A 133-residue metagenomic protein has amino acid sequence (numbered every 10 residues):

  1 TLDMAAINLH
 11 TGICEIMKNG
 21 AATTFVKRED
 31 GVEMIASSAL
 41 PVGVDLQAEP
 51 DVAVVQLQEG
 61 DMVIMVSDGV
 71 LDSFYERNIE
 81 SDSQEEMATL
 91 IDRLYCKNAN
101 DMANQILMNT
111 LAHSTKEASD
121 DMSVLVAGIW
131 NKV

Functional and structural regions predicted by a protein language model:
T1, K27-V32, S37, M87-R93: Generic detector of short, locally flexible boundary/turn motifs and exposed helical patches
T1-E29, P50, A103-K132: Catalytic core of PPM/PP2C metal-dependent serine/threonine phosphatase domains
L2-M4, N8, M34-S81, S119: Acidic loop->beta-strand submotif enriched in PP2C/PPM serine/threonine phosphatases
M17, V32, S38-V42, S81 (+2 more regions): Amphipathic, alpha-helical segments enriched in basic
M62-T115, V133: Active-site-proximal, acidic helix/loop segment immediately C-terminal to a metal-coordinating Asp/Glu
